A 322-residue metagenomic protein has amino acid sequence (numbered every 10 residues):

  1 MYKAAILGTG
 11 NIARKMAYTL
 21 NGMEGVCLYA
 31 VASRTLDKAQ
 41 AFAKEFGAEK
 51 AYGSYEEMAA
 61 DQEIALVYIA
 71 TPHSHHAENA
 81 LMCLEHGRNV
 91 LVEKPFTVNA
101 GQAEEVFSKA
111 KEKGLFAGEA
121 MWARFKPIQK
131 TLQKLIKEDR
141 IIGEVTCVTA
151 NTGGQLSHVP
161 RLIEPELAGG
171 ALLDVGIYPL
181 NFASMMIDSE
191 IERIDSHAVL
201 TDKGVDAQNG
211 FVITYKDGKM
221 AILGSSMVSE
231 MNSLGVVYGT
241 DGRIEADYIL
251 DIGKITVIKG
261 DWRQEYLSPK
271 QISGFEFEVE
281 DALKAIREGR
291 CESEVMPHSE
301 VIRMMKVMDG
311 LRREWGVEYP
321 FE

Functional and structural regions predicted by a protein language model:
M1-F46: N-terminal Rossmann-like dinucleotide-binding module
M16, F46-K109: Beta-loop-alpha module in the N-terminal Rossmann-like domain of NAD(P)-dependent dehydrogenases, especially those
Y52, V92, A117-E119, A246: Hydrophobic residues in well-ordered beta-strands that form the structural core
E57, L66-Y68, K216, K284-E322: C-terminal helix-rich "cap/oligomerization" subdomain common to oxidoreductases
E104-W122, T146-V148: Rossmann-fold dehydrogenase core element
A123-D195, D202: Predominantly a Rossmann-like dinucleotide-binding segment in NAD(P)-dependent oxidoreductases
N181-K254, P269, E280-E288: Contiguous beta-strand/loop segments that form the cofactor/metal-binding neighborhood of enzyme cores
Y266-E280, M296: Active-site loop of classical SDR/Rossmann-like NAD(P)-dependent oxidoreductases, centered on the catalytic Tyr-X3-Lys
